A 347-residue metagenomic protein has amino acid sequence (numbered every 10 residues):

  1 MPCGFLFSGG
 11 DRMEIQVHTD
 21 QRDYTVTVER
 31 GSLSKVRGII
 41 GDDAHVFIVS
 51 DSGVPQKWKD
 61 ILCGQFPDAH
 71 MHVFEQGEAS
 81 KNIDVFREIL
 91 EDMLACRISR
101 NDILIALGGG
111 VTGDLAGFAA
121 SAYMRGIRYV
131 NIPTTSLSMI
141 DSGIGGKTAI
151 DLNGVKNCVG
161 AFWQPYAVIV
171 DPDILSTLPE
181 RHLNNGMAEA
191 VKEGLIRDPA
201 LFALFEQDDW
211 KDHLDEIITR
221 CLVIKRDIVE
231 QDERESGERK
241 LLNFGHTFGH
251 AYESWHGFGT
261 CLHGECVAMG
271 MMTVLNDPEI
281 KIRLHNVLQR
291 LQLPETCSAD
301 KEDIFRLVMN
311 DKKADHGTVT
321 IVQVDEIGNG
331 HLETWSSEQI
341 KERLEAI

Functional and structural regions predicted by a protein language model:
P2-R12: Short, Lys/Arg-enriched N-terminal segments with co-localized hydrophobic residues within the first ~10-30 amino acids
M13-I103: ATP/NTP phosphate-donor binding region
H18, R97-S99, A122-Y123, D151-L152 (+3 more regions): Solvent-exposed alpha-helices and their adjacent loops that cap or buttress functional pockets in soluble metabolic
T27, G41, F118-D208: A glycine/threonine-rich phosphate-anchoring loop and its flanking beta-alpha core in nucleotide/phosphate-binding
E29, I48, P133, D171 (+3 more regions): Residue-level signal for inorganic ion chemistry
V111-F118, I140, H250-A251: Short glycine/serine/threonine-rich phosphate/pyrophosphate-binding segments that cradle anionic phosphate groups
A188, I282-I347: C-terminal charged capping/lid subdomain of soluble metabolic enzymes
L204-D303: Active-site segments that bind and position negatively charged phosphate/pyrophosphate groups
